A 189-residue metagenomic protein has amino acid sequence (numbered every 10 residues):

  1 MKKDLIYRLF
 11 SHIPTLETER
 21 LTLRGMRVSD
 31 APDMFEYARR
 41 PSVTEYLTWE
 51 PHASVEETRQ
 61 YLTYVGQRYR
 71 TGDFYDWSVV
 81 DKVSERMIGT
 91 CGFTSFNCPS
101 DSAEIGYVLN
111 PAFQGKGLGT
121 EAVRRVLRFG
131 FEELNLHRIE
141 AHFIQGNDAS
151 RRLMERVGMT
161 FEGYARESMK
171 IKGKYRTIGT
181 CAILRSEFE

Functional and structural regions predicted by a protein language model:
M1-E45, V80-E189: Acyl-donor (CoA/ACP) binding surface of acyl/acetyltransferases
S42-Y64: Conserved GNAT-fold acetyl-CoA-binding loop/helix
E50-P51, F74, K170, I178: Sparse recognition of residues in long alpha-helices and their boundaries
E57-Q60, G66, L153, R176: A generic membrane alpha-helix/interface feature
Y64-S78: A short helix-loop-beta-strand connector motif used in the catalytic cores of GNAT acetyltransferases and, in some
